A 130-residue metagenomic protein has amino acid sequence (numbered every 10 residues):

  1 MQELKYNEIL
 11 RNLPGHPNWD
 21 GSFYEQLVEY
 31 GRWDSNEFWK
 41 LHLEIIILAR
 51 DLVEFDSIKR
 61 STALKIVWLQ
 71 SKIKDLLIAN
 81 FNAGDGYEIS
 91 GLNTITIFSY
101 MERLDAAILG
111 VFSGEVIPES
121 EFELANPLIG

Functional and structural regions predicted by a protein language model:
M1-H42: Short terminal alpha-helical segments
L4, N18, N36, K40-L43 (+3 more regions): Alpha-helix boundary/N-cap detector
I9, L64-S71: Short helix/strand-capping turn motifs
P14-S22, W39-I47, S71, D75 (+2 more regions): Generic structural signal for well-ordered, non-membrane alpha-helices
Q26-Y30, L52-D56, N80-G84: Secondary-structure edge/capping motif, primarily at the C-terminal ends of alpha-helices and the immediately following
I47-S61: Short, solvent-exposed, charged loop/turn and helix-capping segments that join or cap alpha-helices on peripheral
W68-G130: Amphipathic alpha-helical binding modules
